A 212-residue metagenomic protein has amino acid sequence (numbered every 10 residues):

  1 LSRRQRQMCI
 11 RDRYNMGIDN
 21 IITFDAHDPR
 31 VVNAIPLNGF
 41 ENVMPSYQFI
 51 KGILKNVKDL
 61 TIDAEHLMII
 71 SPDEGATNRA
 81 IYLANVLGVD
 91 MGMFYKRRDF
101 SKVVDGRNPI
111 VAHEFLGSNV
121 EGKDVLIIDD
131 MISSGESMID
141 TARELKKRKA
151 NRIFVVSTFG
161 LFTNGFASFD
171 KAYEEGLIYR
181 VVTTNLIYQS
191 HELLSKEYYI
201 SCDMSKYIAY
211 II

Functional and structural regions predicted by a protein language model:
L1-I10: Single conserved hydrophobic/aromatic residue that forms the stacking wall/gate of nucleotide- or nucleobase-binding
R3, T23-V31, K96-F100: Short connector loops at secondary-structure junctions
R11-N38, N42-H66, I81, E121: Conserved alpha-helical scaffold segments that buttress catalytic/binding sites
N15, K55-S195: PRPP/pyrophosphate-binding module of the type I phosphoribosyltransferase fold
I21, G39-N42, I69, M91-M93 (+1 more regions): Conserved beta-strand scaffold positions in the cores of enzyme catalytic domains, especially in NTP/NDP-utilizing
A26-K55, N164-I211: Short acidic, glycine/proline-enriched helix-loop-strand junctions
